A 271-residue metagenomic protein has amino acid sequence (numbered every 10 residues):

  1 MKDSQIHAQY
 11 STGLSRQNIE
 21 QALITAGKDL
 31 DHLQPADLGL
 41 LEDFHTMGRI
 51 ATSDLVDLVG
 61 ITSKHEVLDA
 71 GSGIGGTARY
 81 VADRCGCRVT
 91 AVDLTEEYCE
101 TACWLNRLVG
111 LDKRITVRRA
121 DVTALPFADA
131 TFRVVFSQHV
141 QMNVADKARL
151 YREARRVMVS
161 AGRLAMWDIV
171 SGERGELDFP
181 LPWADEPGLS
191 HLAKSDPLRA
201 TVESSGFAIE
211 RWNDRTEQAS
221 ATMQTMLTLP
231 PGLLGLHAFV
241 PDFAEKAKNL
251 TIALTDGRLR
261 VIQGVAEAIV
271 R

Functional and structural regions predicted by a protein language model:
M1-T25: N-terminal auxiliary segments of SAM/dcSAM-dependent transferases
H45-H65: Conserved alpha-helix/loop element of class I SAM-dependent methyltransferases that forms part of the SAM/SAH-binding
E66-A124: Class I SAM-dependent methyltransferase SAM/SAH-binding core
T123-V134: A short acidic, Gly/Pro-enriched loop at the edge of an enzyme's catalytic core that lines a small-molecule cofactor
A148-R163: A short glycine-rich, Lys/Arg-flanked "PGG" loop and its adjoining helix->strand segment in the class I
I169-L189: Short, glycine-/aromatic-enriched active-site segment of Class I SAM-dependent methyltransferases
S190-G206: Short alpha-helix
R211-R271: Conserved Class I S-adenosyl-L-methionine
